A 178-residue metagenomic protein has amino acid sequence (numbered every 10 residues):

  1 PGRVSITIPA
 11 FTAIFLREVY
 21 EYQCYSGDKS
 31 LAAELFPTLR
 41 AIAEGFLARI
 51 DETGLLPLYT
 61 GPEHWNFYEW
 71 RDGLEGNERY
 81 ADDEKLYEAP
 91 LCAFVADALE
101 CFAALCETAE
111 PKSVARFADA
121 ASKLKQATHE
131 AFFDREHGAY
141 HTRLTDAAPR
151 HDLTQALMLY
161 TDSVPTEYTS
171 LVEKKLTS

Functional and structural regions predicted by a protein language model:
P1-S178: Active-site core of glycosidic bond-cleaving carbohydrate-active enzymes
